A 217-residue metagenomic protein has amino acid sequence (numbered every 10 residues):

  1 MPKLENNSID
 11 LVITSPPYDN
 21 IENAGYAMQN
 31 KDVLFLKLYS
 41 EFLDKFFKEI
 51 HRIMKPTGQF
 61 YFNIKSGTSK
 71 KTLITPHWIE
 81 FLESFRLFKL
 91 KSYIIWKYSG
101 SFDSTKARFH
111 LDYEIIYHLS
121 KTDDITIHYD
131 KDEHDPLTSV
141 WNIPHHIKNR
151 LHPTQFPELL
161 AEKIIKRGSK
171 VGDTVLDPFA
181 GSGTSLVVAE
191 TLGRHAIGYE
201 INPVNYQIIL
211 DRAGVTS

Functional and structural regions predicted by a protein language model:
M1-I208: Core catalytic lobe of class I
L210-S217: Short, conserved SAM-binding/catalytic segment of Class I S-adenosyl-L-methionine-dependent methyltransferases
